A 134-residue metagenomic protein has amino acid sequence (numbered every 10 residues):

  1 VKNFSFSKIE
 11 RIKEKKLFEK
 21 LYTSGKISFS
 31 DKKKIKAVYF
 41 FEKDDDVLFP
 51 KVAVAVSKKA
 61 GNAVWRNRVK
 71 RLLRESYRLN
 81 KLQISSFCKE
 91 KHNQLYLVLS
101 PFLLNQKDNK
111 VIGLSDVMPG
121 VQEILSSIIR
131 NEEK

Functional and structural regions predicted by a protein language model:
V1-K134: Positively charged, solvent-exposed patches that mediate nucleic-acid binding
